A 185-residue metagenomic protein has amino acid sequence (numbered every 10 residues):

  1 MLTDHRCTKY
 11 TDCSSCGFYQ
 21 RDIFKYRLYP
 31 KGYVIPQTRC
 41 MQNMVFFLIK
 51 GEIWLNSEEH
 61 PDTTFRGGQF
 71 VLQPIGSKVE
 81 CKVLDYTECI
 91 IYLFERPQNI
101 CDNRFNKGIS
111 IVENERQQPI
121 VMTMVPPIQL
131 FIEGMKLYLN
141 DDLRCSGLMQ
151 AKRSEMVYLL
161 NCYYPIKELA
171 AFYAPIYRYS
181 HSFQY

Functional and structural regions predicted by a protein language model:
M1-Y19, N140-R144: A short, N-terminal "cap"/entry segment at the start of jelly-roll beta-barrel domains of the cupin/DSBH fold
T11-R21, Q37, M44-V45, M122 (+1 more regions): N-proximal short alpha-helices
Y19-E113: N-terminal regulatory/effector-sensing and dimerization cores that precede helix-turn-helix DNA-binding domains
Q37, A174, R178: Residue-level marker of regulatory loop/turn positions in helix-turn-helix DNA-binding domains and in histidine
I49, L159-L160: Generic short alpha-helical hydrophobic face used as a protein-protein interaction/packing hotspot
L55, L160-Y164: Hydrophobic recognition helices of helix-based DNA-binding modules
N106-L159, K167-L169, Y173, F183: Amphipathic alpha-helical segments enriched in hydrophobic/aromatic residues interleaved with Lys/Arg
Y179-Y185: Acidic, proline/serine/threonine- and glycine-rich low-complexity intrinsically disordered segments
